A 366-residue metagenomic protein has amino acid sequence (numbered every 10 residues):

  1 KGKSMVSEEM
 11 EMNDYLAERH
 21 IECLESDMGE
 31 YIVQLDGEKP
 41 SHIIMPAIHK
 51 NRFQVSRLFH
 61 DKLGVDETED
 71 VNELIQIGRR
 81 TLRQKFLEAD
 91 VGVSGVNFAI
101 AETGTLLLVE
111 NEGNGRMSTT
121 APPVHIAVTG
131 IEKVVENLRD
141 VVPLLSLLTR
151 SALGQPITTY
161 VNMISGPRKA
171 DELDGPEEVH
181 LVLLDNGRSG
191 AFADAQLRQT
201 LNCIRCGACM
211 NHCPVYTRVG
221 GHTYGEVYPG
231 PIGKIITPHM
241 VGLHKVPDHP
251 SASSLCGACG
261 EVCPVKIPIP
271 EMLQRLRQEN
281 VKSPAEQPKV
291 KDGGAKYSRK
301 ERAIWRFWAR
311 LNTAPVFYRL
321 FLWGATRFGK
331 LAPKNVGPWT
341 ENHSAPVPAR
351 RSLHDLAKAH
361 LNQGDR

Functional and structural regions predicted by a protein language model:
K1-Q196: The feature marks the mature, well-folded catalytic cores of soluble enzymes
N13, R139-V142, S146, G207 (+3 more regions): Predominant activation on well-ordered alpha-helical scaffold segments within soluble catalytic domains
E22, C209, C259: Residue-level detector of anion-binding/catalytic polar loops
G29, N72, I157-Y160, P288 (+2 more regions): Short coil/turn segments at secondary-structure boundaries
E136-R139, A152-I157, N211, P270-Q274 (+1 more regions): Acidic/polar loop patches that form or flank catalytic/metal-binding clefts of enzymes that bind anionic ligands
D171-T200, V215-K334: Ferredoxin-type iron-sulfur electron-transfer modules in oxidoreductases and energy-metabolism complexes
L201-A208: Conserved, hydrophobic alpha-helical core segments of structured domains
A325-R366: Short linear elements at protein peripheries
